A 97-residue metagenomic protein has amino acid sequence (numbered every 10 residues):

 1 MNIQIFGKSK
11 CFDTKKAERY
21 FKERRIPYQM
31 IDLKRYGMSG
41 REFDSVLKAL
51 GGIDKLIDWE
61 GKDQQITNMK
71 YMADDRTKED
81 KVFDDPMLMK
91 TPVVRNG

Functional and structural regions predicted by a protein language model:
M1-R24, Y28-L33: Local sequence-structure signature of Cys/Sec-based thiol-disulfide redox active-site neighborhoods
R35-G97: Thiol/selenol-based redox catalytic cores and closely related redox-interacting motifs
